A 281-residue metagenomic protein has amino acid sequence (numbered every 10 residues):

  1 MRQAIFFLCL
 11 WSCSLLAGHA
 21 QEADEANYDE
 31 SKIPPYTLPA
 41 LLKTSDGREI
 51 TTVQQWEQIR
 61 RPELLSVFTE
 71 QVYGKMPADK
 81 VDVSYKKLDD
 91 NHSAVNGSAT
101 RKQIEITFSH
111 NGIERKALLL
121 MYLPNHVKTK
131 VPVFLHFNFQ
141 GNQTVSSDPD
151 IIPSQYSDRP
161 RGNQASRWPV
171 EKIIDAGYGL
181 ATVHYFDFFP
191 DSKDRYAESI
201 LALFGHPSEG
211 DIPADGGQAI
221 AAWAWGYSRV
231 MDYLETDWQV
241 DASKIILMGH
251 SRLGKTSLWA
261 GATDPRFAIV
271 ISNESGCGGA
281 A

Functional and structural regions predicted by a protein language model:
M1-A4: Positively charged n-region of N-terminal signal peptides that target proteins for export
F6-L15: Bacterial N-terminal signal peptides
H19-L118, Y122-H126, S147-D148: N-terminal targeting or regulatory segments adjacent to alpha/beta-hydrolase or S9 domains
L118-M121, T129-F139: Short beta-strand element of the alpha/beta-hydrolase
P124, F139-Q140, Y185-F188, H250-R252 (+1 more regions): An acidic- and aromatic-residue-enriched active-site/binding cleft used to recognize and process polar
T129-F134, A176-A181, D241-K244, P265-I269: Loop/turn elements at helix/coil->beta-strand transitions in domains of secreted/extracellular proteins
L135-T236, G279-A281: Cap/lid segment of the alpha/beta-hydrolase catalytic domain
S228-A281: Primarily recognizes the serine-hydrolase "nucleophile elbow" in alpha/beta-hydrolase and SGNH/GDSL folds
